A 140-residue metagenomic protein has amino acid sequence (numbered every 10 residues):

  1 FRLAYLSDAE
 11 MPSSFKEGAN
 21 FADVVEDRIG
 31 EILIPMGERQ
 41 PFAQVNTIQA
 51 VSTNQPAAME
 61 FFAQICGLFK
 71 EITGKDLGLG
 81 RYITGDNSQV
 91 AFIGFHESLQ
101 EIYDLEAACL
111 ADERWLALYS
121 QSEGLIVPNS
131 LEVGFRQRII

Functional and structural regions predicted by a protein language model:
F1-I140: Short S/T/G/P-rich N-terminal loop/turn motif that feeds into the first structured element of a domain
